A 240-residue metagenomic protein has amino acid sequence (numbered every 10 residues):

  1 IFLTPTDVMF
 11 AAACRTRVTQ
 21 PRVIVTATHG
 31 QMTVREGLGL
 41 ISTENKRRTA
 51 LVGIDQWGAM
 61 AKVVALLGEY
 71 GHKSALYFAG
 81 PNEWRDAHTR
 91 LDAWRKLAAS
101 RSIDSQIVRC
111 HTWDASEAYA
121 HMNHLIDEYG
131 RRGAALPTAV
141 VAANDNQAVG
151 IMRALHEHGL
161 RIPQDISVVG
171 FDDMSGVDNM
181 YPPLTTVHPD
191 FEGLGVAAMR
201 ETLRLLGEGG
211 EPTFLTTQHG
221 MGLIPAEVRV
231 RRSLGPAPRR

Functional and structural regions predicted by a protein language model:
I1-A65, E69, R131-A135: Alpha-helical recognition/docking segments in bacterial nutrient-uptake and carbohydrate-utilization systems
T6, G30-Q31, A50-K62, Y77-H124 (+4 more regions): Hinge/beta->alpha junction and helix N-cap segments in small-molecule ligand-binding domains
V8-T16, A93, G150-A154: A short acidic, amphipathic alpha-helical/loop segment
T19-Q20, R101, H158: Helix C-cap/helix->beta junction micro-motif
P21-V25, S105, I162: Hydrophobic beta-strand scaffold residues
R22-I24, A75, V168: Hydrophobic/aromatic residues located in beta-strands of well-ordered beta-sheets within soluble catalytic
T49, Y70, D127-R240: Flexible loop/turn connectors
V64-A75, V140: A conserved helix-loop-strand patch within extracytoplasmic ligand-binding domains of the periplasmic binding
